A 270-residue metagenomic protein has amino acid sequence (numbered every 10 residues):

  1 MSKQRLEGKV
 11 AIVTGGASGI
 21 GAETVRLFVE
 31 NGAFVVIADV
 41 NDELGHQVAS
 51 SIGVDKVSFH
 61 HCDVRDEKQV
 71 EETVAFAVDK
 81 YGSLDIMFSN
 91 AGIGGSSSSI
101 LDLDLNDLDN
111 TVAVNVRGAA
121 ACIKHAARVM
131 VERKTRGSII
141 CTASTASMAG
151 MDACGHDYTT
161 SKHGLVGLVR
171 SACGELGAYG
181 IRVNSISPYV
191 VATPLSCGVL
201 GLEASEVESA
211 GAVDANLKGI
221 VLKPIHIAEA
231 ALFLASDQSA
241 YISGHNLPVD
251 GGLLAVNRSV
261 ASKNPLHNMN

Functional and structural regions predicted by a protein language model:
S2-K3, G94-S97, S243-N270: Short C-terminal tail/terminal secondary-structure segment of NAD(P)H-dependent dehydrogenase/reductase domains
K3-V35: Canonical Rossmann dinucleotide-binding motif of NAD(H)/NADP(H)-dependent dehydrogenases/reductases, specifically
S98-I100, D104-N110, A212: Substrate-binding pocket helix/loop in short-chain dehydrogenase/reductase
R128, G174-E175, A240: Alpha-helical segment proximal to the catalytic Tyr-Lys
I140-G164, V169-R170, G174-A178, V190-V191: Catalytic loop of short-chain dehydrogenase/reductase
G177, R182, I242-G244: Short, small/polar-rich loop/turn modules that mediate ligand/substrate recognition or access, typified
S185, A204-I242, V249-G251: C-terminal helical subdomain
